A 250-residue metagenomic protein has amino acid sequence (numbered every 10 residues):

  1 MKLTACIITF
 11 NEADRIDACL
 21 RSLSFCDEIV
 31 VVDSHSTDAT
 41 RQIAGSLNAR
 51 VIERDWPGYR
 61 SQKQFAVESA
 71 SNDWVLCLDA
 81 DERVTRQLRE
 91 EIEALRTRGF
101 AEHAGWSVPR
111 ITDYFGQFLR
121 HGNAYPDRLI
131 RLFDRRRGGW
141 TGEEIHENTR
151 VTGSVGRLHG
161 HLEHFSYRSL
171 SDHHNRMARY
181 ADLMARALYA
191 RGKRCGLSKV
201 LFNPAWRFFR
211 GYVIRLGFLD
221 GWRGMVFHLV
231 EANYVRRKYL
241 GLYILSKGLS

Functional and structural regions predicted by a protein language model:
K2-T4: Cell-envelope/extracellular polymer assembly enzymes that use nucleotide-activated donors
I7-F25: Short, well-formed alpha-helical segments that are part of the catalytic scaffolds of diverse glycosyltransferases
D17, D38-L47, Q87-L88: Acidic helix N-cap motif at the loop->helix transition within catalytic regions of sugar-transfer enzymes
S22, D33-I43, D79: A conserved acidic beta->alpha catalytic loop
E28, R50, S154-G156: Conserved beta-strand segments of alpha/beta enzyme cores
R41-S69: Conserved donor nucleotide-binding strand/loop of the catalytic core
Q64-V67, D73-W74, L78, T85-S250: Catalytic-site signature of metal-activated, phosphate-bearing donor transferases, centered on the GT-A/GT-A-like
